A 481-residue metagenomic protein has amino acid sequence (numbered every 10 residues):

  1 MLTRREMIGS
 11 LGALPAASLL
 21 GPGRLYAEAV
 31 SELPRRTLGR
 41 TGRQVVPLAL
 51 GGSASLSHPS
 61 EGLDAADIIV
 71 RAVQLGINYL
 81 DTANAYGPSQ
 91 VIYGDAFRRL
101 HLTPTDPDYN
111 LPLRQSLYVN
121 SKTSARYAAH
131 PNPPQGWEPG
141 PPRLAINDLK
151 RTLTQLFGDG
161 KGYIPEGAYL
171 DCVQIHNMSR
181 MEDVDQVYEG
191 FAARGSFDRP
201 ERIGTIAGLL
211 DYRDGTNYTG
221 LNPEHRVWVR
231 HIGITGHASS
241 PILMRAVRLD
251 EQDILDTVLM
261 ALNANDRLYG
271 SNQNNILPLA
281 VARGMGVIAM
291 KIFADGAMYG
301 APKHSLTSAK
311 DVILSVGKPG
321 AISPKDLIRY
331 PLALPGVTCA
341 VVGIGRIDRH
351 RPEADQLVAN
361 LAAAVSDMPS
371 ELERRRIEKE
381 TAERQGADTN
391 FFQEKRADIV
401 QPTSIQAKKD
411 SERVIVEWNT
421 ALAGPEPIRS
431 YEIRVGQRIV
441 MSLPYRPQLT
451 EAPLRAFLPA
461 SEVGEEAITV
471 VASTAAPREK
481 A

Functional and structural regions predicted by a protein language model:
L2-Y118: N-terminal binding-site loop/beta-alpha segment at the start of enzyme catalytic domains that lines or forms
V46-L50, L80, V119-S121, V173 (+4 more regions): Hydrophobic faces of well-ordered beta-strands that scaffold small-molecule active sites in alpha/beta enzyme cores
S53-G62, P131-L144, I313-K318: Active-site mouth loops of central-metabolism enzymes
W137-A264, V281, M285-I288: Glycine/proline-rich, positively charged, aromatic-decorated active-site loop/lid region on the catalytic face
E251-I254, S271-Q406, S411: Structured C-terminal cap/extension of enzyme domains
V414-P425: Conserved aromatic anchor
S430-G464: Recognizes extended acidic, P/S/T-rich segments that occur within or adjacent to Ig-like beta-sandwich modules
P459-P477: Beta-strand-rich modules
